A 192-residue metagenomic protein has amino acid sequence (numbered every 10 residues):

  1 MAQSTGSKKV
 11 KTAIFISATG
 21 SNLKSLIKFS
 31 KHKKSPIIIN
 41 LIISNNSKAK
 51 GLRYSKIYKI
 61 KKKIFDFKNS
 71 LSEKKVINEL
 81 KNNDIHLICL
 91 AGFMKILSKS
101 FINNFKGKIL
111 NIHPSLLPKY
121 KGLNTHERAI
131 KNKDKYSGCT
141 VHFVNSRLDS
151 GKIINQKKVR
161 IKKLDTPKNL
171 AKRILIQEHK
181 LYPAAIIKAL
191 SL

Functional and structural regions predicted by a protein language model:
M1-L192: One-carbon transfer enzymes
